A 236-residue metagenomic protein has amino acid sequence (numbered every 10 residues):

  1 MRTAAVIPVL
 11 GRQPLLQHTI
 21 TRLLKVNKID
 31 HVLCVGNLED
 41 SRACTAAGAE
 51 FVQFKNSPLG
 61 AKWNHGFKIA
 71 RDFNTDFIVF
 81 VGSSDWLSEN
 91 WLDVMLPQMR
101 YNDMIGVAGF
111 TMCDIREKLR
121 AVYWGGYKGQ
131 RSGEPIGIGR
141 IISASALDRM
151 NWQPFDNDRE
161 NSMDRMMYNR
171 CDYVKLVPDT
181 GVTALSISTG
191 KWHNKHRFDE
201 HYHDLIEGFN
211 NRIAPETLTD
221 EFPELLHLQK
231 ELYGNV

Functional and structural regions predicted by a protein language model:
M1-T21: N-proximal low-complexity "stem/linker" segments adjacent to membrane-targeting elements
H18-D30: Short, acidic, metal-binding catalytic loop of nucleotide-sugar glycosyltransferases
I29-E39, V52-K55: Short beta-strand/loop segment that forms part of the nucleotide-sugar
F54, G82-S84, W91: Short acidic donor-binding/metal-coordinating loop in glycosyltransferase active sites
N56-A70: Glycine-rich, basic loop-to-helix element that forms the pyrophosphate-binding segment of sugar-nucleotide handling
T75-W86: Short beta-strand-to-loop acidic/aromatic patch adjacent to the donor-nucleotide binding site
S88-D156: Conserved catalytic core of nucleotide-sugar-dependent glycosyltransferases
D156-V236: C-terminal catalytic/acceptor-binding lobe
